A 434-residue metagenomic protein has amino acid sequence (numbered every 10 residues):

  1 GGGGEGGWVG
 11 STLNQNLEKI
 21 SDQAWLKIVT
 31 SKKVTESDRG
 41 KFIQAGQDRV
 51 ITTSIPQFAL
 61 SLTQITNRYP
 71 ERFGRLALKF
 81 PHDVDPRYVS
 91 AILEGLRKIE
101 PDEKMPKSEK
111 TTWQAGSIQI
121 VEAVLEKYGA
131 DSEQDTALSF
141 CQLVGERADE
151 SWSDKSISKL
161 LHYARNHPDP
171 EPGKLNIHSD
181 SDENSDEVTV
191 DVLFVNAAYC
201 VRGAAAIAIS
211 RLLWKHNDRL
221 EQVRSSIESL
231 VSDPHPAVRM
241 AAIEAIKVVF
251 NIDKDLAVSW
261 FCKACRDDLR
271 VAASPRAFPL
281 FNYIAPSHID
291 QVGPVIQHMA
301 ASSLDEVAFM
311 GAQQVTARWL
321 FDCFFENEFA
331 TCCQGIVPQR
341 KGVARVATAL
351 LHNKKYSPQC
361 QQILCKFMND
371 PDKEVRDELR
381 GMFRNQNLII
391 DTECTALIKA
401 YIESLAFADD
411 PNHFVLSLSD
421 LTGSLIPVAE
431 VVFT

Functional and structural regions predicted by a protein language model:
G1-T434: Non-catalytic all-alpha helical scaffold/repeat segments
